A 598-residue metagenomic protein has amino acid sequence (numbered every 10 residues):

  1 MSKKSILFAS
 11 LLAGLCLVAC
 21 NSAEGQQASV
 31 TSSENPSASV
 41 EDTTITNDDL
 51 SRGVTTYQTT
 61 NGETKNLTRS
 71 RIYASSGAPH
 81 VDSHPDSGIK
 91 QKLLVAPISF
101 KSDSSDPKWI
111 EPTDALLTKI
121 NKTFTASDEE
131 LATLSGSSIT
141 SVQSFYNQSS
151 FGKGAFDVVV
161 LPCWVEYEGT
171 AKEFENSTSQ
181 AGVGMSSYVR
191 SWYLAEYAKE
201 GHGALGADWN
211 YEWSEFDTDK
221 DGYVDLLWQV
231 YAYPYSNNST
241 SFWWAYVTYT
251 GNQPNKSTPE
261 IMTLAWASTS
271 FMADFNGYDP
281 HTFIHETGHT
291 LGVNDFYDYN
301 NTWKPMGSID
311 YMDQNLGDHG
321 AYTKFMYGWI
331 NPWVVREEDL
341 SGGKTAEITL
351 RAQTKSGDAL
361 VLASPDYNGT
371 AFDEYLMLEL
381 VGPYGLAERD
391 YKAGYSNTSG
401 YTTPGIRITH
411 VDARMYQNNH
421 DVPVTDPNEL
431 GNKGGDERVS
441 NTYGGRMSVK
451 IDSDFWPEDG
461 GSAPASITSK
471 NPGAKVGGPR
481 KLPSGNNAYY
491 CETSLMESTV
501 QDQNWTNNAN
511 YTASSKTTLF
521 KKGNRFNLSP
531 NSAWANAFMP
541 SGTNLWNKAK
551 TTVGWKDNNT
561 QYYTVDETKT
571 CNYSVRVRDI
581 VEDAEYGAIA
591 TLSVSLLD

Functional and structural regions predicted by a protein language model:
M1-S5: Positively charged n-region of N-terminal signal peptides that target proteins for export
I6-A13: Sec-dependent N-terminal signal peptides
C16-A19: C-terminal motif of bacterial Sec signal peptides marking the signal peptidase cleavage site
N21-E24: Bacterial signal peptide processing site
E34-E129: N-terminal module-boundary/linker segments of secreted carbohydrate-active enzymes
S76-S87, S135-T258: Active-site-proximal segments of metallohydrolase catalytic domains
L226-W228, A232-N397, A413-Y416: Extracellular hydrolytic enzyme modules, especially secreted metalloproteases of the metzincin/thermolysin-like class
K355-D598: Extracellular low-complexity, Gly/Ser/Thr-rich intrinsically disordered linkers and protease-sensitive activation/hinge
